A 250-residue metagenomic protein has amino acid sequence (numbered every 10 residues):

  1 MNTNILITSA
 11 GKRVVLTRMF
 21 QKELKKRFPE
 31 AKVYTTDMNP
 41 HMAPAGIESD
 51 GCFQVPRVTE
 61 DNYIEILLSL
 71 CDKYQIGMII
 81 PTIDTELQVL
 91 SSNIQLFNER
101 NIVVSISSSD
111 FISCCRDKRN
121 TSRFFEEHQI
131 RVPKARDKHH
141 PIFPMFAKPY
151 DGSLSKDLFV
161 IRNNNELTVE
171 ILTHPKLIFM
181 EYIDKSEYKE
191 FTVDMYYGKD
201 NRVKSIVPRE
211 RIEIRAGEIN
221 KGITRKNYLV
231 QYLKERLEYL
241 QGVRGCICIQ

Functional and structural regions predicted by a protein language model:
M1-S105: ATP-binding N-terminal substructure of ATP-dependent carboxylate-amine bond-forming enzymes
T3, M145, K156, F191-V193: Change "...and in nucleic-acid phosphodiester-cleaving endonucleases..." to "...and in nucleic-acid processing enzymes
P29, E48, Q75, R131 (+2 more regions): Short loop/turn motifs at secondary-structure junctions
H41-S49, K138-F143, V169-T173: Short loop/helix-cap segments at secondary-structure boundaries that form the rim of catalytic
N98, I102, I106-A135: Glycine-/Pro-rich loop/turn segments that contact NAD(P) or position catalytic residues in Rossmann-like domains
F125, V132-D137, P141-V160, P175-S186 (+2 more regions): ATP-grasp fold ATP-binding core
I161-G242: Phosphate-binding site of ATP-dependent enzymes
V243-Q250: A short glycine-rich, hydrophobically flanked beta-strand micro-motif that places a catalytic Asp/Glu for divalent metal
